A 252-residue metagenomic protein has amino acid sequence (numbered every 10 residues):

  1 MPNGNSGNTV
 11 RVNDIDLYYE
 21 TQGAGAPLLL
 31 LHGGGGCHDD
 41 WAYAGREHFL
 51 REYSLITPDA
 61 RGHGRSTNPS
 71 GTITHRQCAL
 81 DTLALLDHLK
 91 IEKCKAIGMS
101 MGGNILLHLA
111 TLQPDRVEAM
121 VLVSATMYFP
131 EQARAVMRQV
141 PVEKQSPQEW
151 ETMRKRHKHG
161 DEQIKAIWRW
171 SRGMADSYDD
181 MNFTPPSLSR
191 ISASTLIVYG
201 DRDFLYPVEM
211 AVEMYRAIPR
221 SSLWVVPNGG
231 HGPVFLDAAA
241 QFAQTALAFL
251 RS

Functional and structural regions predicted by a protein language model:
I15-T67: Conserved HGGG/HGGXW glycine-rich cap/lid loop of the alpha/beta-hydrolase fold
Y43, L50-R51, I56-I97: Active-site loop/oxyanion-hole signature of alpha/beta-hydrolase fold enzymes
N104-L112, E118-E151: Flexible "cap/lid" loop of the alpha/beta hydrolase fold
W170-S187: Active-site nucleophile elbow and catalytic-triad environment of alpha/beta-hydrolase enzymes
I191, I197-Y199: Short beta-strand/loop motif that positions the catalytic acidic residue of the alpha/beta-hydrolase fold
A193, P207-R216: Short alpha-helix in the alpha/beta-hydrolase fold that links the catalytic acid
R202-Y206, G232-P233: Acidic catalytic loop of the alpha/beta-hydrolase fold
S221-S222, P227-S252: Catalytic active-site module of serine/aspartate enzymes centered on a nucleophile-bearing elbow/loop
